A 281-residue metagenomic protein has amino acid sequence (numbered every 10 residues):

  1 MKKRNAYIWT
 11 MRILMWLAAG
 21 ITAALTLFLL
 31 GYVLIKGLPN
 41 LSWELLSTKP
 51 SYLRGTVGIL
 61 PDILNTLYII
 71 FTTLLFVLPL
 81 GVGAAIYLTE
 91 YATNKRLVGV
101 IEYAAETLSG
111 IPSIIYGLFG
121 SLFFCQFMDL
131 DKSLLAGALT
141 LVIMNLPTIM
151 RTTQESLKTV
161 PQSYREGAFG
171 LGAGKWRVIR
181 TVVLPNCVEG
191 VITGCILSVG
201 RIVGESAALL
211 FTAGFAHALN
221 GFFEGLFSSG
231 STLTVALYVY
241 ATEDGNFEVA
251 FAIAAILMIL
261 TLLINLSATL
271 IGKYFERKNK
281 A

Functional and structural regions predicted by a protein language model:
M1-A19, A268-A281: Transmembrane alpha-helical segments of polytopic membrane transport and secretion proteins
K2-L14, G31-T73, N94, V239-F247: Periplasmic/extracellular loop-to-transmembrane helix junction in inner-membrane transport proteins
P50-V57, L209-M258: Interhelical loop and adjacent transmembrane-helix boundary motif in polytopic membrane transport permeases
T73-A105, L118, A268-Y274: Transmembrane-helix boundary motif in ABC transporter permease subunits
V82-K95, G99-E102, D131-V183, G194-S198: Membrane-cytosol interface at the C-terminal ends of specific transmembrane alpha-helices in multi-pass membrane
L88, Q154, K158, Q162 (+2 more regions): C-terminal transmembrane helix and the adjacent membrane-cytosol boundary/short C-terminal tail of inner/organellar
E106-M144: Generic hydrophobic transmembrane alpha-helix motif, especially the helices
F123-F127, L134-L135, L141, V191-G230 (+1 more regions): Non-cytoplasmic
